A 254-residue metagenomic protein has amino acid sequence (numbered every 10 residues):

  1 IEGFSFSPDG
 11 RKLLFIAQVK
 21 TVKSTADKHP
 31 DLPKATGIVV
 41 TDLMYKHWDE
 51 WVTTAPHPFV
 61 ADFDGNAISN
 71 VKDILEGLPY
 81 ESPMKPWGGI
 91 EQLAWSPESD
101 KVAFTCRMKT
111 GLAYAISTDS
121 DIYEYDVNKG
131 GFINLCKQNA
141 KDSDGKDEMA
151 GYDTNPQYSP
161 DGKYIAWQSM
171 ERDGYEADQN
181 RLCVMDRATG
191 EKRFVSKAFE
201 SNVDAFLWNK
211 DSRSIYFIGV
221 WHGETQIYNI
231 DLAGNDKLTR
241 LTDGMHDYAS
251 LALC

Functional and structural regions predicted by a protein language model:
I1-E2, P33, D62-G89, Y114-T118 (+4 more regions): Multi-bladed beta-propeller domains
I1-V19, S96, K101: Hydrophobic, aliphatic-enriched repeat segments that assemble into extended interaction scaffolds in large eukaryotic
P8-D9, P97-E98, P160-D161, K210-D211 (+1 more regions): Residue-level detector of Asp-centered blade-edge/turn motifs that repeat once per structural unit in beta-propeller
G10-L14, V102, G162-I165, I215 (+1 more regions): Hydrophobic beta-strand positions that form the internal "hydrophobic ladder" of WD40/Gbeta-like beta-propeller blades
F15-G77, T105-M108, L112-Y123, N180-L182 (+1 more regions): Predominantly five- to eight-bladed beta-propeller fold
G77, W87-S96, F104-R107: Extended surface/linker regions that mediate inter-domain or inter-protein docking in multi-component redox
I227: Terminal RNA-binding accessory module
